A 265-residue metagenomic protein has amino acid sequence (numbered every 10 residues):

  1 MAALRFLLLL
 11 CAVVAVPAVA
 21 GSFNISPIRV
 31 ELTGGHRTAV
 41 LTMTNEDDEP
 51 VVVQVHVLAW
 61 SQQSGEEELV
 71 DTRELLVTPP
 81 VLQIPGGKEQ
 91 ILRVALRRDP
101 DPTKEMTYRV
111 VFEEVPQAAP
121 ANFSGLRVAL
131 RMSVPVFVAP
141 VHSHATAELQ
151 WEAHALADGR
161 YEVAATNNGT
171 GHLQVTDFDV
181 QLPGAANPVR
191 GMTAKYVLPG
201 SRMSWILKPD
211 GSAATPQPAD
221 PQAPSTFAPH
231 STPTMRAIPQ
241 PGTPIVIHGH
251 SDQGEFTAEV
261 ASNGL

Functional and structural regions predicted by a protein language model:
M1-L8: Bacterial N-terminal signal peptides that target proteins for export
A15-P17: N-terminal signal peptide c-region/cleavage motif recognized by signal peptidases
A20-E46, H144-D158, A194: Beta-sheet-dominated interaction scaffolds and their linkers
G34-V40, T103-Y108, G159-Y161, G242-T243: Short, solvent-exposed loop/turn segments enriched in Ser/Thr/Gly
M43-D47, A164-G171: Asparagine-centered strand-capping/turn motif at beta-strand->loop junctions
E49-V57, H172-D179: Short, hydrophobic/aromatic beta-strand segments
E67-P100, A186-A237: Intrinsically disordered, low-complexity Pro/Gly/Ser/Thr-rich segments with frequent PxxP/GP/PP motifs and embedded
R97-S143, A213-L265: Terminal connector regions
